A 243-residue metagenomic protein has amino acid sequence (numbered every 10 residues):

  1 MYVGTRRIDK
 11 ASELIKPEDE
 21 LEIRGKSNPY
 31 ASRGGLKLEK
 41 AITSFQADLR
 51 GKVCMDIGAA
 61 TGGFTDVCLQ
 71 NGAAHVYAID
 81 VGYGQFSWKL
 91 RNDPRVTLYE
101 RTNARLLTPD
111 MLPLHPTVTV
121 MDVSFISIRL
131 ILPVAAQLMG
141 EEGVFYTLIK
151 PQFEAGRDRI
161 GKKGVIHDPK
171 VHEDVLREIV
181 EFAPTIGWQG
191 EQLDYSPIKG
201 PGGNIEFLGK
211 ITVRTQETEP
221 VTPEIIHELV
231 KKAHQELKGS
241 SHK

Functional and structural regions predicted by a protein language model:
M1-L49: S4-like RNA-binding module at protein N-termini
L49-A60: Conserved class I S-adenosyl-L-methionine
T61-G72: Conserved SAM-binding loop of SAM-dependent methyltransferases across substrates and taxa, primarily the Class I
Y77-L130: S-adenosyl-L-methionine
R129-Y146: A short glycine-rich, Lys/Arg-flanked "PGG" loop and its adjoining helix->strand segment in the class I
P151-D168: Short, glycine-/aromatic-enriched active-site segment of Class I SAM-dependent methyltransferases
H172-I186: Short alpha-helix
I205, I211-K243: Flexible, glycine-/basic-rich loop-and-beta segments that form/coincide with the SAM-dependent methyltransferase
